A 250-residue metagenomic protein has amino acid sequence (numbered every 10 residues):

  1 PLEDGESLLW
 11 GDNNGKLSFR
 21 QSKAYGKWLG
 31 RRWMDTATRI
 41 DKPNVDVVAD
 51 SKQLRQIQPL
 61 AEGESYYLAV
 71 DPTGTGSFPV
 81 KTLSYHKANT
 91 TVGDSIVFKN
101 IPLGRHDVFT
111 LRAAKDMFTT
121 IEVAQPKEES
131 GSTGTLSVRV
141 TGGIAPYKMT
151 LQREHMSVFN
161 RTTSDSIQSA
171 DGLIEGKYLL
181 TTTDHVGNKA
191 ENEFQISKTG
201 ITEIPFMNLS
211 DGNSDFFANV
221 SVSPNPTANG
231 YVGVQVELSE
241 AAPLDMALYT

Functional and structural regions predicted by a protein language model:
G15-Y67, P72-G74: Proteolytic processing hotspots in large secreted/extracellular or virion-associated proteins and select intracellular
L60, S132, T141-A145, L238-A241: Short glycine/proline-centered coil/turn motifs in the loop regions of extracellular beta-sandwich domains
E64, G143-T150: Solvent-exposed loop segments of extracellular immunoglobulin-like
K87-T90, V158-S166: Short beta-strand segments within Ig-like beta-sandwich modules, predominantly Fibronectin type-III
G93-F118: C-terminal beta-strand-rich structural cap/linker in extracellular carbohydrate-active enzymes
S137, I204-L248: Glycine-centered coil/turn sites that cap beta-strands in beta-rich domains
S166-G176: Solvent-exposed segments in extracellular or luminal domains encompassing
T182-D184: Conserved structural position at the C-terminal beta-strand of extracellular beta-sandwich adhesion modules
